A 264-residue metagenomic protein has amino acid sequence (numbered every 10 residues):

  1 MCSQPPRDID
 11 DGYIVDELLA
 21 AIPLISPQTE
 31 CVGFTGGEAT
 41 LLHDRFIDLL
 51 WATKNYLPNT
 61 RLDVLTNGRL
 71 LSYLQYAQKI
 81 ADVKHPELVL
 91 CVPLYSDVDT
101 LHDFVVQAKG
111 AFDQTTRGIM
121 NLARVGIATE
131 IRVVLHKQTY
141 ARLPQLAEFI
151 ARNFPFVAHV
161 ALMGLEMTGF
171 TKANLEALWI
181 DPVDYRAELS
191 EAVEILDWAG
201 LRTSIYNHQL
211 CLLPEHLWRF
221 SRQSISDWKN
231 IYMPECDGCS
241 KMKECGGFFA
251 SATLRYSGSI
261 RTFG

Functional and structural regions predicted by a protein language model:
M1-D16: Canonical Radical SAM [4Fe-4S] cluster-binding loop centered on the CxxxCxxC motif and its immediate flanking residues
P5-I9, D97-T100, M167-F170: A short, flexible beta-alpha/helix-coil linker loop
D11-Y13, F104, A108-F220, I231: Radical SAM enzyme [4Fe-4S]-AdoMet core and its adjacent flexible, acidic and glycine-rich loops/tails across
V15-T29, S251-G264: Short microdomains enriched in Cys/His and/or Lys/Arg
L19-G33, H43-M163: Radical SAM/AdoMet-radical enzyme domain recognition
T40: A short, conserved beta-strand element in the Rossmann-like catalytic core that flanks the donor/metal-binding loop
P214-G264: Flexible mid-to-C-terminal extensions adjoining Fe-S/redox cofactors in radical SAM and related proteins
